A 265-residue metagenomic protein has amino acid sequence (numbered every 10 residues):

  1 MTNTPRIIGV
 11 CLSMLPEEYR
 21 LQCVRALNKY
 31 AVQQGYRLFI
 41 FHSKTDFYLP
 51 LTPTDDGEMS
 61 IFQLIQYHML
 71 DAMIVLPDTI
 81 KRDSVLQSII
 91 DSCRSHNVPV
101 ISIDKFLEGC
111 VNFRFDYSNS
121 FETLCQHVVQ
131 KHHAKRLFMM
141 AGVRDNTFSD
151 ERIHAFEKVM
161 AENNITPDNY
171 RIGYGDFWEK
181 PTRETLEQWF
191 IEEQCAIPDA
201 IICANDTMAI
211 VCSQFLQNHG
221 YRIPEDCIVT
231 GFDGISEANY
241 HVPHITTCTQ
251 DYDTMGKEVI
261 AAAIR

Functional and structural regions predicted by a protein language model:
M1-Q126, F190-C195, T207: Alpha-helical recognition/docking segments in bacterial nutrient-uptake and carbohydrate-utilization systems
Y19-Q33, S120-L124, T147-T166, P181 (+2 more regions): Short, solvent-exposed amphipathic alpha-helices that sit in or adjacent to ligand/effector-binding or catalytic
V32-L51, F138-M139, E157-P181: Short beta-strand elements in bilobed, periplasmic/extracellular small-molecule ligand-binding domains
L76, I103, K131, F148 (+2 more regions): Replace "coordinates the UDP/GDP/TDP-sugar" with "coordinates nucleotide-activated sugar donors
I90-D91, E108-M139, E151-K158, E179-F190 (+2 more regions): Hydrophobic alpha-helical segments within soluble ligand-binding/sensing domains
V100, F156, D226-C227: Structural signal for hydrophobic
K135-R136, P167-Y170, I223-I228: Short acidic capping loops at alpha-helix termini that bridge into adjacent secondary structure
T185-R265: Flexible loop/turn connectors
